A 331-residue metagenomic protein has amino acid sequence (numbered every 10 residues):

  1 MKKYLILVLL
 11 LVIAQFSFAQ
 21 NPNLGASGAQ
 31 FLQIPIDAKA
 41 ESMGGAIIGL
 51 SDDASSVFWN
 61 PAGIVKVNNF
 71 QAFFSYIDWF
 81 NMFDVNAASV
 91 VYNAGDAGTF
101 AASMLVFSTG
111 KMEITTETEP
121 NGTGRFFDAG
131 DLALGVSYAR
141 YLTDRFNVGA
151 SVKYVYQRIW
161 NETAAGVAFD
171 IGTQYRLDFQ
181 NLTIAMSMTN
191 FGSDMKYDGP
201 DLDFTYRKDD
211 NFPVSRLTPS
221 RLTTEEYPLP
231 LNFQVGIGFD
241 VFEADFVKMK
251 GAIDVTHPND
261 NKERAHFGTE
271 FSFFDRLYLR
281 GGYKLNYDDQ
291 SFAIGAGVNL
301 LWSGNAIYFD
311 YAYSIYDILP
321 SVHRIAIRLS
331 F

Functional and structural regions predicted by a protein language model:
M1, L10, T173: Conserved S/T- and glycine-rich ATP-binding loop of Class I adenylate-forming
M1-K2, L279: Short, intrinsically disordered low-complexity segments
Y4-A14: Sec-dependent N-terminal signal peptides
Q20-F331: Subset of outer-membrane beta-barrel
